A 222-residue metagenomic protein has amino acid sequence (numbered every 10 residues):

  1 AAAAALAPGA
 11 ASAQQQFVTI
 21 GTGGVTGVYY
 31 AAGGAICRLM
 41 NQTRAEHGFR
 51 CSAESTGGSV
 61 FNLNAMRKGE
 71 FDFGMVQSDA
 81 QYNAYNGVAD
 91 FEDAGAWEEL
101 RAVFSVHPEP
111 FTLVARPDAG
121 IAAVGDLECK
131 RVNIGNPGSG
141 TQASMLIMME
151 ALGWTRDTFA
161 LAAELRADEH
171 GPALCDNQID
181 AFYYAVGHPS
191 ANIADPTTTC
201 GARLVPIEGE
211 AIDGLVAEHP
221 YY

Functional and structural regions predicted by a protein language model:
A1-A7: Bacterial N-terminal signal peptides
A7-A13: Sec/Tat signal peptide C-region and signal peptidase I cleavage site
A13-N83, E92-D93: N-terminal (or domain-start) structured segment
Q15, H47, E70-D72, E98-E99 (+2 more regions): Loop/turn elements at helix/coil->beta-strand transitions in domains of secreted/extracellular proteins
F17-Q42, S105, E109-D176: Bilobed "Venus flytrap"/periplasmic-binding protein-like clamshell domains and structurally analogous long
T19, S52, D72-Q77, T112-V114 (+4 more regions): Structural recognition of the beta-strand scaffold that forms the well-ordered cores of secreted hydrolase catalytic
S78-A80, A89-D90, A119, R156-Y222: Pocket-lining segment of extracytoplasmic ligand-binding domains
D93-V106, F111: A structural signal for short loop-to-beta-strand junctions that line the ligand-binding cleft of periplasmic/secreted
